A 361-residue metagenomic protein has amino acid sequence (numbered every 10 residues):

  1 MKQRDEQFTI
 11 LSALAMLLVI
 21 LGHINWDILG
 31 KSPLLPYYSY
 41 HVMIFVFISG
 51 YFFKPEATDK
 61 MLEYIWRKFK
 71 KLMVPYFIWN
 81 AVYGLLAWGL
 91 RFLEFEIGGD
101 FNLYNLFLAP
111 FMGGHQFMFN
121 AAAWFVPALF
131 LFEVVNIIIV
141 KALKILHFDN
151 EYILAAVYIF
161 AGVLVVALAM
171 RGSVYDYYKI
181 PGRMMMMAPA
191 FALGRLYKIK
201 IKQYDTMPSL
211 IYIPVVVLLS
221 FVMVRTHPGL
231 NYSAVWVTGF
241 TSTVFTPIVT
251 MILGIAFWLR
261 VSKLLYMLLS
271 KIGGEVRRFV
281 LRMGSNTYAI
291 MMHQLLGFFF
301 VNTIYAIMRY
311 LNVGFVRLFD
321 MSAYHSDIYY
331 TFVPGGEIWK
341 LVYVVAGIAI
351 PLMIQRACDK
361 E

Functional and structural regions predicted by a protein language model:
M1-E361: Alpha-helical transmembrane segments and their immediate juxtamembrane cytosolic regions
